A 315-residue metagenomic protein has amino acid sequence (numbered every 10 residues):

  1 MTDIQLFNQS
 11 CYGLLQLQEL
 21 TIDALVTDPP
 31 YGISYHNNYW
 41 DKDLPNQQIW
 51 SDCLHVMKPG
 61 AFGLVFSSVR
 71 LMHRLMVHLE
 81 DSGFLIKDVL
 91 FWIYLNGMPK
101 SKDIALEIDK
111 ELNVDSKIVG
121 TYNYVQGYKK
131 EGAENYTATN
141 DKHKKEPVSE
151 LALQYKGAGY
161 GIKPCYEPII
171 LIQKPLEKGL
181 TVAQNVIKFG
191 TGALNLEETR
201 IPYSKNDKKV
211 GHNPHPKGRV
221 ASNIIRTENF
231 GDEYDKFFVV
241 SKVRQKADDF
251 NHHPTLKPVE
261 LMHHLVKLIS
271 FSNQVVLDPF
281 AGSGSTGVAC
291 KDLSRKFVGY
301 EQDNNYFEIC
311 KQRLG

Functional and structural regions predicted by a protein language model:
T2-G315: Core catalytic lobe of class I
